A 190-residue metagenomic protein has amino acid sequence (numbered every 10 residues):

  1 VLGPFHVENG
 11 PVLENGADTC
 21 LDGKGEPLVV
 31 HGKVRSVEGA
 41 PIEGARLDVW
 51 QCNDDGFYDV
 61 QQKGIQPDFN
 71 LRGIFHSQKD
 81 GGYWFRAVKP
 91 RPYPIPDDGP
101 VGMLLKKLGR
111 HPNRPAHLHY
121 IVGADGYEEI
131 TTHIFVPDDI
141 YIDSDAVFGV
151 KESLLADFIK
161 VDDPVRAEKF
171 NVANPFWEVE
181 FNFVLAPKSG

Functional and structural regions predicted by a protein language model:
V1-G190: Beta-strand-dominated extracellular/periplasmic modules and repeats in secreted or surface-exposed proteins
